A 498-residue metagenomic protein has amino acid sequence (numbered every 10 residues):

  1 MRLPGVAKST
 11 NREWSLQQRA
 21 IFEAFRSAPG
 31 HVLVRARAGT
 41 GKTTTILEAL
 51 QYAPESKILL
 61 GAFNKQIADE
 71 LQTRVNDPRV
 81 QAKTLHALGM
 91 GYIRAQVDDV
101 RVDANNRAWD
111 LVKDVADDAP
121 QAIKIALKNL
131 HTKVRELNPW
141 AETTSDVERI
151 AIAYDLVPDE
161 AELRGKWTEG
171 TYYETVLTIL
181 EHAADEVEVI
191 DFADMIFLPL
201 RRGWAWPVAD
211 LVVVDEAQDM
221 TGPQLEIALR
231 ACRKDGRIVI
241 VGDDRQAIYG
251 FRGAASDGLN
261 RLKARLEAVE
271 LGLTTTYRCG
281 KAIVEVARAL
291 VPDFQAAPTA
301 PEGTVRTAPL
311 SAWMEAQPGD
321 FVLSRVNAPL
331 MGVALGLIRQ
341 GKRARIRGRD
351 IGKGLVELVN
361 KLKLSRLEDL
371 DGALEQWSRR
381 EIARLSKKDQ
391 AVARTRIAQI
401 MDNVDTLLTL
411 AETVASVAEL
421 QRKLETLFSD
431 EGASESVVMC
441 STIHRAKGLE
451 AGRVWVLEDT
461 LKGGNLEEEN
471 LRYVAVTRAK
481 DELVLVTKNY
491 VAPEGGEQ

Functional and structural regions predicted by a protein language model:
R2-A24, H31-L33, T45, Q121-V213 (+3 more regions): Accessory N-terminal region flanking or inserted into the helicase ATPase core in nucleic-acid motor proteins
R2-D99: P-loop NTPase Walker
R35-L47, Y52, F63-Q66, H86 (+9 more regions): Conserved helicase motor core of SF1/SF2 NTP-dependent helicases
K57, K65-R135, I338-G341, R345-L355: Conserved P-loop NTPase-based nucleic-acid remodeling module centered on helicase motor cores
Q96-D185, L262-K263, V269-W313, G319 (+1 more regions): Interdomain motor-coupling "hinge/lid" segment immediately C-terminal to the ATP-binding subdomain of NTP-driven enzymes
E216-D219, R478-A479: Catalytic glutamate of the conserved HExxH
A264-R265, M314-D320, P329-E425: ATPase/helicase motor core of nucleic-acid motors
M401-Q498: C-terminal accessory regions
